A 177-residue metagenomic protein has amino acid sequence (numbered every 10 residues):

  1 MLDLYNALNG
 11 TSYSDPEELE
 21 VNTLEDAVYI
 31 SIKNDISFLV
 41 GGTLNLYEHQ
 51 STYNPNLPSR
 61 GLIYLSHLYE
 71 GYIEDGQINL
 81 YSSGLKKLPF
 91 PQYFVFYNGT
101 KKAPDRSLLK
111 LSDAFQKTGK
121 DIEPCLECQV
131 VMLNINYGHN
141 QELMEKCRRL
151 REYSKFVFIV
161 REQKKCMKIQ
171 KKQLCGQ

Functional and structural regions predicted by a protein language model:
M1-Q177: Elongated, amphipathic alpha-helical interaction scaffolds
